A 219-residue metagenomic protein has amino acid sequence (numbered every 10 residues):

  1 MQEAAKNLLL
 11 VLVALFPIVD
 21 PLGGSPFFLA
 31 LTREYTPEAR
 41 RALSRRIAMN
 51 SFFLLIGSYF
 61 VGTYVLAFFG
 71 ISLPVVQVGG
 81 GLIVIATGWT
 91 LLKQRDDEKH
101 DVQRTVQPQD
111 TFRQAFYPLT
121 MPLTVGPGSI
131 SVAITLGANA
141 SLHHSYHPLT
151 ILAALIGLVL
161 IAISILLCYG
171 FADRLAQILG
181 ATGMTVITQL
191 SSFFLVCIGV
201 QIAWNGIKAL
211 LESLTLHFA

Functional and structural regions predicted by a protein language model:
M1-I18, Q103-T120: Small-residue-enriched transmembrane helix starts and helix-helix packing motifs in multi-pass inner-membrane proteins
M1-L12, A67-V78, H143-I156, E212-A219: Interfacial loop-to-helix junctions that mark the boundaries of transmembrane helices in multi-pass membrane
N7-G57: Juxtamembrane transmembrane-helix termini in multi-pass membrane transport proteins
L10-F16, S25-L31, P118-P122, I130-L142: Generic transmembrane alpha-helix signature in multi-pass membrane proteins, especially transporters/channels
T36-M49, H144-I156, T185: Membrane-interface alpha-helices at helix entry/exit sites of multi-pass transporters
T36-P37, I56-G79, S164-K208: Transmembrane-helix boundary and interhelical-loop signature of multi-pass inner-membrane proteins
R41-R95: Membrane helix-loop-helix hairpins that form the core translocation module of multi-pass transporters
L82-T105, I198-A209: Transmembrane helix exit motif
